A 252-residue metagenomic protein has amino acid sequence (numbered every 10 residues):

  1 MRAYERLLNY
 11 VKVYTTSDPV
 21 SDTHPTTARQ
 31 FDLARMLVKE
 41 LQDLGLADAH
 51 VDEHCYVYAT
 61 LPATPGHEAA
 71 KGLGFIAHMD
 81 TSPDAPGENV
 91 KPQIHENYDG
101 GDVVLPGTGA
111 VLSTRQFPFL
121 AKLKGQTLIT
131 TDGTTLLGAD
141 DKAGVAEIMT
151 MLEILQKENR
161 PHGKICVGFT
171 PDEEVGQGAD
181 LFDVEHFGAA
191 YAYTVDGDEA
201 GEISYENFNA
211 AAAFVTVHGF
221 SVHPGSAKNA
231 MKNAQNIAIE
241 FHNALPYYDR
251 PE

Functional and structural regions predicted by a protein language model:
R2-A28, I129-T130: N-terminal capping segment at the start of a domain
R6-N9, M36, E40-L44, E153-I154 (+1 more regions): Generic non-transmembrane alpha-helical segments
P19, D48, P161-K164, P246-E252: Flexible, glycine/charged-enriched surface loops at secondary-structure junctions
D22-A70, G74-I76, D80: A non-catalytic alpha/beta surface segment that caps or lines the substrate-entry region of metallo-dependent hydrolase
L33, D140-E147, A234-I237: Catalytic-loop motifs flanking and including active-site residues across diverse enzymes
H67-K164, F169: Active-site metal-coordination/substrate-binding segment of hydrolases, especially metallo-dependent peptidases
F117-L120, Q126-A139, D172-E252: Midchain, well-structured core segments that form catalytic/ion-binding scaffolds
